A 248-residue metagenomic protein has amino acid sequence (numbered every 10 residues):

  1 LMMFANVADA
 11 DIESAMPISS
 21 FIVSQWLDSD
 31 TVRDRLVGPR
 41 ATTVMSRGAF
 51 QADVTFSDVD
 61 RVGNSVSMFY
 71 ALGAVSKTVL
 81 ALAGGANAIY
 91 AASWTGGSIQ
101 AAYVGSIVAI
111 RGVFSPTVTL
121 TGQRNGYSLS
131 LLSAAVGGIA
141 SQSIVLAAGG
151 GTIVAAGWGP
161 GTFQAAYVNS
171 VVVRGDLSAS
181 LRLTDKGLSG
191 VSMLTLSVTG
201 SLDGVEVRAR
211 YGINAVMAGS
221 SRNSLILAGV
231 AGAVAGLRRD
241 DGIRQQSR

Functional and structural regions predicted by a protein language model:
L1, F21, V44, F69 (+8 more regions): Generic beta-strand hydrophobic packing signal
L1-M3, A215, A235, D241-R248: Low-complexity/repetitive intrinsically disordered segments
M3-N6, V23-W26, S46, A71 (+3 more regions): Concave beta-strand-loop units of leucine-rich repeat
A8-M16, D28-G38, V44, Q51-R61 (+11 more regions): Short, T/G/N/S-enriched strand-turn elements that build extracellular solenoid repeat scaffolds
S19, V59, N87, G105 (+4 more regions): Asparagine/serine/threonine-enriched low-complexity, disordered tracts, especially those forming N-linked glycosylation
S19-W26, N87-S93, A109-I110, A155-A156 (+2 more regions): Extracellular/lumenal glycan-associated surfaces
